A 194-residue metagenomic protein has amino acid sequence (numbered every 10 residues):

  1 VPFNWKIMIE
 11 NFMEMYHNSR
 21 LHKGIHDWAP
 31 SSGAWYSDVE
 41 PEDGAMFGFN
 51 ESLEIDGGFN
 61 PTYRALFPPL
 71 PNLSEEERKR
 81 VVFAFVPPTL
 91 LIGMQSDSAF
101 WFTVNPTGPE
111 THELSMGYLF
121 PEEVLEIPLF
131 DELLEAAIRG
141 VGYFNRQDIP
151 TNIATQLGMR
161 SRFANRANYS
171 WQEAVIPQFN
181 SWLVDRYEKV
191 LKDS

Functional and structural regions predicted by a protein language model:
V1-S194: C-terminal catalytic domain of Rieske-type non-heme iron oxygenases
